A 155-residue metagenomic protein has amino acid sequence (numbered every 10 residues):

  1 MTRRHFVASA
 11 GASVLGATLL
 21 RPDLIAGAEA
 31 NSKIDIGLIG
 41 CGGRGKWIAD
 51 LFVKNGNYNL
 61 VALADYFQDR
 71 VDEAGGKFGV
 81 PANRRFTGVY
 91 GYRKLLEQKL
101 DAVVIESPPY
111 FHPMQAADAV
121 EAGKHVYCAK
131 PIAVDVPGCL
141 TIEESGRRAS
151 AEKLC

Functional and structural regions predicted by a protein language model:
M1-V14: N-terminal secretory signal peptides and thylakoid transit peptides that target proteins across membranes
L19-G56: C-terminal segment of N-terminal export signals and the immediately downstream linker at the start of the mature
D35-G37, A64, A133: Short, well-ordered beta-strand segments
N57-K77: NAD(P)-binding Rossmann-fold cofactor-contacting core
R84-V89: Short acidic-hydrophobic, aromatic-tinged amphipathic segments that line or gate anion-handling sites
Y92-Q98: Short amphipathic alpha-helix with an adjacent loop that forms part of the alpha/beta core around
A102-V104: N-terminal Rossmann-like NAD(P) cofactor-binding module of classical short-chain dehydrogenase/reductase
P108-P109, P113-C155: Beta-strand-loop-alpha-helix segment that lines the small-molecule cofactor/substrate pocket of alpha/beta enzymes
